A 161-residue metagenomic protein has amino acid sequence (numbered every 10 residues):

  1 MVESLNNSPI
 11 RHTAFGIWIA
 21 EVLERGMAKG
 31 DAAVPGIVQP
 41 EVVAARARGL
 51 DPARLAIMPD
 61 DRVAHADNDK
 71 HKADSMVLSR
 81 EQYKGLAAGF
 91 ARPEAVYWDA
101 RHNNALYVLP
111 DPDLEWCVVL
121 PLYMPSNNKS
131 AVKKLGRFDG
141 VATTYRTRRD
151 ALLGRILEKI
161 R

Functional and structural regions predicted by a protein language model:
M1-R161: Ribonuclease/tRNase effector modules and their secretory precursors
